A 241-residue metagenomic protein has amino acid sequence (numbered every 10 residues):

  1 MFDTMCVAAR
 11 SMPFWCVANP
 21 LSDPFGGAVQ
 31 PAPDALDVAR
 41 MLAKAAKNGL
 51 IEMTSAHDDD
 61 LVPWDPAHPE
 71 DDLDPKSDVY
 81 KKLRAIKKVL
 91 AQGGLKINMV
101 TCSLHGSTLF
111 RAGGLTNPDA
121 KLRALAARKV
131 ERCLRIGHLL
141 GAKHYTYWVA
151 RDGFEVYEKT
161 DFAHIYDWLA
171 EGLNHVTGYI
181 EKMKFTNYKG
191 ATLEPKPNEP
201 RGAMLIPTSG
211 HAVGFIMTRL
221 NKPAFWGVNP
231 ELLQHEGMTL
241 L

Functional and structural regions predicted by a protein language model:
M1-L139, H144, N174, P223-F225: N-terminal pre-domain/capping segments
W15-V17, D58-L61, C102-H105, A150-D152 (+2 more regions): Active-site beta-loop-alpha junctions enriched in small/polar residues
T54, Y147, A191-L193: Buried hydrophobic side chains on well-structured beta-strands
H105, L139-D152, F185-Y188: A short mid-domain helix/strand-loop element embedded in enzyme catalytic domains that forms or borders the active-site
G106-A120, Y145, R151-L169: Short, flexible helix-coil linker/hinge segments at the edges of structured domains or between repeats
V156-L241: Acidic/histidine-rich catalytic cores of soluble enzymes
